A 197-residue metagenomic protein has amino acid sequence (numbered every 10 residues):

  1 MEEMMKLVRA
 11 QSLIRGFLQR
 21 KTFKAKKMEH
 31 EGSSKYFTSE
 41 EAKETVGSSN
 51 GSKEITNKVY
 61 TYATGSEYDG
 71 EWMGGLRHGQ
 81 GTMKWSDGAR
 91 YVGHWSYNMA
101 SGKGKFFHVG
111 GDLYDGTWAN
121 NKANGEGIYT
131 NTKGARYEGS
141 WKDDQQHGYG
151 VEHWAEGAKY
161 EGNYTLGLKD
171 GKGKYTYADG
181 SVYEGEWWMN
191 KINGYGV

Functional and structural regions predicted by a protein language model:
M1-V197: Intrinsically disordered, low-complexity repeat tracts enriched in Gly/Pro/Ser/Thr and acidic residues, frequently
